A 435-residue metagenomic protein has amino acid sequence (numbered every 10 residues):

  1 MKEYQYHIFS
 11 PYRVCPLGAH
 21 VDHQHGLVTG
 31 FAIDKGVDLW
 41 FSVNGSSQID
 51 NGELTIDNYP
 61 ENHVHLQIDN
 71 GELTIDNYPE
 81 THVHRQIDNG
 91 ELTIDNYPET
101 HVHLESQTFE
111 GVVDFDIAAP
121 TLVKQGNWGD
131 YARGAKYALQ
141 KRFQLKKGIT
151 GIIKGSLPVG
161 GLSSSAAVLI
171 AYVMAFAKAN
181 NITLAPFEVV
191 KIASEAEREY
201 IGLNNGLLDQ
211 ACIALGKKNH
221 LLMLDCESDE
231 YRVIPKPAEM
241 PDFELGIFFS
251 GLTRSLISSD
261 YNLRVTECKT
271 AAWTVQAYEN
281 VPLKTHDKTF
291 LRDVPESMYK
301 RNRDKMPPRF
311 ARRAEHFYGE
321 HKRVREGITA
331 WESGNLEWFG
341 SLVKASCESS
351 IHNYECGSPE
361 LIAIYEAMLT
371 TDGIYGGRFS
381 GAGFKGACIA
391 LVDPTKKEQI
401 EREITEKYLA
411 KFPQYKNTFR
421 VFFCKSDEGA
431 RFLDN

Functional and structural regions predicted by a protein language model:
M1-L17, L27, D38-N44, H63-H65 (+3 more regions): C-terminal nucleotide
M1-L27, E110-P237, T370, K397 (+1 more regions): Gly/Ser-rich oxyanion-binding loop with an adjacent helix/lid that shapes the negatively charged ligand pocket
K35: Residues that flank catalytic or metal-binding motifs in active/ligand-binding sites
I49-Y97: Long, intrinsically disordered low-complexity tandem-repeat segments
A167, A387-V392: FabD-like malonyl-/acyl-CoA
M174, G386-A387: Catalytic DNA-binding helix-loop module of base-excision-repair DNA glycosylases/AP lyases
